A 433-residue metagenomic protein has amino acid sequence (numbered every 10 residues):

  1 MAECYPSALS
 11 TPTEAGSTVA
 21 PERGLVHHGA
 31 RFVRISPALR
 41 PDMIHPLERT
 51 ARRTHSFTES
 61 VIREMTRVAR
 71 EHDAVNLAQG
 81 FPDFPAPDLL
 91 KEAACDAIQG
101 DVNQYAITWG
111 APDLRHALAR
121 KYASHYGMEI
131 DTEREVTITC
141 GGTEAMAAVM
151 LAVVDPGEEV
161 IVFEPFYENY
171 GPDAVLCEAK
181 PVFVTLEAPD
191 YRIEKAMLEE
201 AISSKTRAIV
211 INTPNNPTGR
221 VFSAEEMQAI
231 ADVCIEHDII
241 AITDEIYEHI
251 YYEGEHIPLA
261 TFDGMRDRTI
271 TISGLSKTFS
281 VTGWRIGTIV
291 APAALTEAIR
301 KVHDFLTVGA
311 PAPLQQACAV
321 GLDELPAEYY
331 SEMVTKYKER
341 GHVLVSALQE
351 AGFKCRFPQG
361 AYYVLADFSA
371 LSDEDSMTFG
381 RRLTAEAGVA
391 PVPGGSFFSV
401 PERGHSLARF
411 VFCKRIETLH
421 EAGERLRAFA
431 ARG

Functional and structural regions predicted by a protein language model:
C4-P6, S10, A15-V19, V26-G29: Short terminal hydrophobic/aromatic SLiMs and anchors at protein ends
T18, H27, R34, A38-D42 (+2 more regions): PLP-dependent enzyme catalytic core of the Aspartate aminotransferase-like
I44-G141, A148, M197, E324-L325 (+1 more regions): N-terminal small-domain helix-loop-helix segment of the aminotransferase-like
H72, C177, E236-H237, A351 (+1 more regions): Helix C-cap/helix->beta junction micro-motif
T132, L151-I211, A224: PLP-dependent aminotransferase-like
L186-E253: Active-site phosphate-binding strand-loop segment of PLP-dependent enzymes
R268-G360: PLP-dependent aminotransferase class I/II
Y337-K338, A351-A387: Conserved PLP-binding catalytic core of the aspartate aminotransferase-like
